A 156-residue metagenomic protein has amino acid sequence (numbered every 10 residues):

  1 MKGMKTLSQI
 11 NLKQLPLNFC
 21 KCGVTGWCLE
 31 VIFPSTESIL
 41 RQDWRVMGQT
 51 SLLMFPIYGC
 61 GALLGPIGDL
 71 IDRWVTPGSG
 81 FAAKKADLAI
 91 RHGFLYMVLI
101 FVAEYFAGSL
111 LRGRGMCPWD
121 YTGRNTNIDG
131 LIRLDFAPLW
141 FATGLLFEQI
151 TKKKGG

Functional and structural regions predicted by a protein language model:
M1-G156: Aromatic-rich, lipid-facing transmembrane alpha helices and their immediate juxtamembrane interface loops in integral
